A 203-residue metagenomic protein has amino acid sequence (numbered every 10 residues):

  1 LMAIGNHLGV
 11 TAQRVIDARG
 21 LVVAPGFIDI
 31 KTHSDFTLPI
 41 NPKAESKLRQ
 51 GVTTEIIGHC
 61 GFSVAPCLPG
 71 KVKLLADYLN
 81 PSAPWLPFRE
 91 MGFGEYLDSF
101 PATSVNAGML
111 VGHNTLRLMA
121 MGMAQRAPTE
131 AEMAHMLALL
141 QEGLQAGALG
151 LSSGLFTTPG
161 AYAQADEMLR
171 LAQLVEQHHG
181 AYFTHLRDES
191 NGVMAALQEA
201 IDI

Functional and structural regions predicted by a protein language model:
L1-G26, N41: Histidine-rich, glycine-flanked metal-binding segment
T11, V64-A65, R117, G160 (+1 more regions): Generic structural signal for helix capping and beta-alpha/helix-loop junctions
V15, P66-G70, A163-A165, A195-A196: Short secondary-structure transition/capping segments
V22-S46: Di-metal (Zn2+ and/or Mg2+/Mn2+) metal-binding site signature of metallo-dependent hydrolases with the MBL/beta-CASP
G26-T32, E55-I57, A107-V111, L151-S153 (+1 more regions): Hydrophobic faces of well-ordered beta-strands that scaffold small-molecule active sites in alpha/beta enzyme cores
H33, P39, G112-N114, G154-T158 (+1 more regions): Active-site beta-loop-alpha junctions enriched in small/polar residues
I40-L149: Divalent-metal coordination cores built from histidine and acidic residues
A127-S153, P159-I203: Histidine/acidic residue-rich metal-binding segments in metalloenzymes
